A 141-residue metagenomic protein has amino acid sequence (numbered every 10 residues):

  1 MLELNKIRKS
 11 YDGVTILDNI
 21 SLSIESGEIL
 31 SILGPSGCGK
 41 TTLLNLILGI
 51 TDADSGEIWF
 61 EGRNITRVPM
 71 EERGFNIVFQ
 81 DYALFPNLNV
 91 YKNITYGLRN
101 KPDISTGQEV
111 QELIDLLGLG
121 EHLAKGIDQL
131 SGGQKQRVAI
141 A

Functional and structural regions predicted by a protein language model:
L33-P35: The feature captures the beta-strand-to-loop junction immediately N-terminal to the Walker
L48: Helix-to-loop junction immediately C-terminal to a conserved catalytic motif
G56-N64: Conserved ABC transporter NBD signature motif
N64, S105-H122: Conserved ABC ATPase "signature" region
N64-F79, N100: ABC ATPase NBD coupling module
L88-T95, G126: Short coil-to-helix segment of the ABC ATPase nucleotide-binding domain corresponding to the Q-loop/switch region
G126-L130, Q134: Conserved ABC ATPase signature
